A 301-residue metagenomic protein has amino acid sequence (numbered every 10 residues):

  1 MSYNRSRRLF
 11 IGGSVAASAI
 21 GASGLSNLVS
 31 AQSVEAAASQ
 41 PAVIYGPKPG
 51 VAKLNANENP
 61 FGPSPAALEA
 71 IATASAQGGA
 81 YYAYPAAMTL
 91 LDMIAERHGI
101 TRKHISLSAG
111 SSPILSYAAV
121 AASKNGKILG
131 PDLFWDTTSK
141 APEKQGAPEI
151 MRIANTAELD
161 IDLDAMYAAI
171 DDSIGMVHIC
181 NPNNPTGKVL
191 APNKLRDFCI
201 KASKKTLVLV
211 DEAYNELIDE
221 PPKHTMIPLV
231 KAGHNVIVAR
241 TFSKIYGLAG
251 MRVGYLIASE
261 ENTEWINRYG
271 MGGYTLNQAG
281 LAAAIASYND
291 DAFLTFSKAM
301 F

Functional and structural regions predicted by a protein language model:
M1-S18: N-terminal secretory signal peptides and thylakoid transit peptides that target proteins across membranes
A22-L28: C-terminal segment of classical bacterial N-terminal signal peptides
V29-S112, Y117: N-terminal small-domain helix-loop-helix segment of the aminotransferase-like
S64, N235-F301: PLP-dependent aminotransferase class I/II
T101-I105, G126-K127, E212, H234-N235: Short acidic capping loops at alpha-helix termini that bridge into adjacent secondary structure
V120-I179: PLP-dependent aminotransferase-like
L163-D172, P185, V189-V208, E212-I245: Active-site pre-lysine segment of PLP-dependent enzymes
